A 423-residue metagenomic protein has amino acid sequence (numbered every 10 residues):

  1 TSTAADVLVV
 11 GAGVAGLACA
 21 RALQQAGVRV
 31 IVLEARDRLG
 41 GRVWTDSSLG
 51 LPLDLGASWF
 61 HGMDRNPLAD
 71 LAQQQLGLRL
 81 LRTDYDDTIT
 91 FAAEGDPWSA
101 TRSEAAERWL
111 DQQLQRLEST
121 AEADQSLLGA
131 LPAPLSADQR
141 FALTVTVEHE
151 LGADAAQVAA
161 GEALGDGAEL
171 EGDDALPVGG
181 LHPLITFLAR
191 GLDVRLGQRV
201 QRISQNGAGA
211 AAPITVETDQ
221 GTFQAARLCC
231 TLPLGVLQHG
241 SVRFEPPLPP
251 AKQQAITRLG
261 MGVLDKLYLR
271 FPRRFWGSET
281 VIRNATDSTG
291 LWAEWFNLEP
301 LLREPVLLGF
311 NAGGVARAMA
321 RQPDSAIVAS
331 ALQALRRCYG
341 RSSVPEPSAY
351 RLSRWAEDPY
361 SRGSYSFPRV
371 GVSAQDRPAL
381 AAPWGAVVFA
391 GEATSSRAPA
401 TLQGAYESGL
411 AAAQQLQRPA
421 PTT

Functional and structural regions predicted by a protein language model:
T1-T423: FAD-dinucleotide binding site
